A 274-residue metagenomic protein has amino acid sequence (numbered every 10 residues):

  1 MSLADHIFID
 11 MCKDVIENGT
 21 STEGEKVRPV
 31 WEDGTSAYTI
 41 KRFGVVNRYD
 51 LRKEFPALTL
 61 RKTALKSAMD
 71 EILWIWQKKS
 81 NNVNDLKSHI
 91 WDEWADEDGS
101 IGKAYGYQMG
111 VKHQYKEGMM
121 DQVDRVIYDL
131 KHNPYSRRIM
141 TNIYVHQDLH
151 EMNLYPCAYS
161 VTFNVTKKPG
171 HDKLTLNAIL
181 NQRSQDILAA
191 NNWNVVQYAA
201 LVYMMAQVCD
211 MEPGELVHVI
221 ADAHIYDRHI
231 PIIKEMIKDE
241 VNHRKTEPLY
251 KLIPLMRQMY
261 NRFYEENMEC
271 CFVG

Functional and structural regions predicted by a protein language model:
M1-G274: Terminal, non-catalytic protein-protein interaction segments that mediate quaternary/complex assembly
